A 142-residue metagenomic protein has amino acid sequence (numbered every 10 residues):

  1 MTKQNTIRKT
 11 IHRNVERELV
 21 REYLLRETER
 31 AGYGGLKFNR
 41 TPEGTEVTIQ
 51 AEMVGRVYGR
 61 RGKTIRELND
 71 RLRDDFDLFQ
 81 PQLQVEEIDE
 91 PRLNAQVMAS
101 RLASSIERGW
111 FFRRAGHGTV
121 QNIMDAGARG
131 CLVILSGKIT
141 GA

Functional and structural regions predicted by a protein language model:
M1-A142: RNA-contacting regions in translation and RNA-metabolism proteins, encompassing KH/S1 modules where present
